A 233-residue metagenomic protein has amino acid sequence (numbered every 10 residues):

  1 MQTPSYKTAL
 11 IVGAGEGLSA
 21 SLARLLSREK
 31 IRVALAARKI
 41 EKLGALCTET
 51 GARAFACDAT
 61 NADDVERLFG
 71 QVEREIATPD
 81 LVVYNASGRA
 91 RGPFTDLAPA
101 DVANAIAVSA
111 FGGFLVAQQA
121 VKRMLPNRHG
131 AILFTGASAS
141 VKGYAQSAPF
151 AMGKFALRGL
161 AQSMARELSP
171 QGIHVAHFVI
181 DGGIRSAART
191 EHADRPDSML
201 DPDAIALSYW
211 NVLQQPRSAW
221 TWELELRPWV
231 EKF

Functional and structural regions predicted by a protein language model:
Y6-K7, T78-P79, P93, M124-A137 (+1 more regions): Active-site loop of short-chain dehydrogenase/reductase
G15-E16: Conserved glycine-rich cofactor-binding loop
E29-A45: Conserved glycine-rich Rossmann-like NAD(P)H-binding loop of the short-chain dehydrogenase/reductase
E49-D63: Rossmann-fold cofactor-recognition segment
G88, T95-F114, L133, L157: Catalytic Tyr-X3-Lys loop
A117-Q118, Q162: A short, exposed helix-loop element centered on a Lys and neighboring polar residues
A131-A156, A161-Q162, R166-S169, I184: Catalytic loop of short-chain dehydrogenase/reductase
P170-R185, E191-F233: C-terminal helical subdomain
